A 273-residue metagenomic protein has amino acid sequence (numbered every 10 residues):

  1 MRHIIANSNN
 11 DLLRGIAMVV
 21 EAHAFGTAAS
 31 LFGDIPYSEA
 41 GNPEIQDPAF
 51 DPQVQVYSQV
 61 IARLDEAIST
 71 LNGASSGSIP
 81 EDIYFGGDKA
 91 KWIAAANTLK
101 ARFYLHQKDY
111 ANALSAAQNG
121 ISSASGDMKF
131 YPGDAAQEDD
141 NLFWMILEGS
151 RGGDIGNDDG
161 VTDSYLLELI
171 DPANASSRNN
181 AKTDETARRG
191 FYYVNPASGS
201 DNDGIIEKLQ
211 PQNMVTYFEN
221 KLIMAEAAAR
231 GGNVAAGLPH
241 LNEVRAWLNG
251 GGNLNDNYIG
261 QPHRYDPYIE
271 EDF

Functional and structural regions predicted by a protein language model:
M1-P36, P43-S58, A62-A74, Q210-Q212 (+4 more regions): Conserved, well-structured interaction surfaces
A6-D11, T70-D88, K129-F130: Flexible helix-coil transition and linker loops at the boundaries of alpha-helical arrays
R14, E21, G86-K89, I93 (+2 more regions): Residues that mark the junctions of alpha-helical repeat units in TPR/alpha-solenoid scaffolds
V20, T27, W92-A95, L99 (+3 more regions): "A position-specific structural signal for the A-helix of alpha-solenoid helical repeats
E39-Q46, I79-F85: Short linear capping/connector segments at secondary-structure termini
D82-M128: Aromatic- and glycine-enriched pocket-lining scaffold segments that form the walls of small-molecule binding clefts
D109-I223, R230, L238, N242-E243 (+1 more regions): Hydrophobic-face positions in mid-chain alpha helices that act as interaction patches
